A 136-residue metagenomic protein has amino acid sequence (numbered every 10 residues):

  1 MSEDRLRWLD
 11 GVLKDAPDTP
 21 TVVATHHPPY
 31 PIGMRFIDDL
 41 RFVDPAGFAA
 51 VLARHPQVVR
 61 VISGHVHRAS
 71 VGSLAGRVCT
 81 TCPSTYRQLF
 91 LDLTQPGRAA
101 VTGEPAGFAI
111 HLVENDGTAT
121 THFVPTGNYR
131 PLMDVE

Functional and structural regions predicted by a protein language model:
M1-A75, A109-I110, V135: His/acidic metal-ligating clusters that form di-metal
V51, S73-E136: Binuclear metal-dependent phosphoesterase catalytic core
